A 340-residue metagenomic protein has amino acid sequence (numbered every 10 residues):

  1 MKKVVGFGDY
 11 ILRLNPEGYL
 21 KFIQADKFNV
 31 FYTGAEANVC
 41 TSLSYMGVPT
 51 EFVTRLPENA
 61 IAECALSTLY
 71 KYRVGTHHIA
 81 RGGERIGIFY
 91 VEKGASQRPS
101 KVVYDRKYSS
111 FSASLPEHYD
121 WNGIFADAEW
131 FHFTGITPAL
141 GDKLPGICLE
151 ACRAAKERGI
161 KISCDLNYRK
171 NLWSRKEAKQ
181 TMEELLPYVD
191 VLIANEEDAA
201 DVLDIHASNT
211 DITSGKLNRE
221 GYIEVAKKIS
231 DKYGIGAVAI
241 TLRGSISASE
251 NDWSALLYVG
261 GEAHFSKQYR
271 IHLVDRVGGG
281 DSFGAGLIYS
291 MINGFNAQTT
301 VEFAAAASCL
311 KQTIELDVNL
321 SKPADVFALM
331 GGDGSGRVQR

Functional and structural regions predicted by a protein language model:
M1-K21: Positively charged, low-complexity intrinsically disordered leader regions
K27-A37, T54-P57, I79-G83, D275-G279: Active-site nucleophile and cofactor-binding loops and adjacent substrate-binding regions of central metabolic enzymes
F31, N38-T50, S290-N293: Alpha-helix C-terminal capping segments
P49-I136, V326-R340: Conserved N-terminal subdomain of the carbohydrate kinase-like
G146-G159, T181-Y188: Catalytic-core regions built around general acid/base machinery
K156-K161, Y233-G236: A short helix->loop->beta-strand "cap" motif at the edges of active sites that frequently abuts
L172-G260: Conserved phosphate/ATP/ADP-binding segment of small-molecule kinases
H264-D333: Conserved post-catalytic alpha-helical subdomain immediately downstream of the catalytic base and nucleotide-binding
